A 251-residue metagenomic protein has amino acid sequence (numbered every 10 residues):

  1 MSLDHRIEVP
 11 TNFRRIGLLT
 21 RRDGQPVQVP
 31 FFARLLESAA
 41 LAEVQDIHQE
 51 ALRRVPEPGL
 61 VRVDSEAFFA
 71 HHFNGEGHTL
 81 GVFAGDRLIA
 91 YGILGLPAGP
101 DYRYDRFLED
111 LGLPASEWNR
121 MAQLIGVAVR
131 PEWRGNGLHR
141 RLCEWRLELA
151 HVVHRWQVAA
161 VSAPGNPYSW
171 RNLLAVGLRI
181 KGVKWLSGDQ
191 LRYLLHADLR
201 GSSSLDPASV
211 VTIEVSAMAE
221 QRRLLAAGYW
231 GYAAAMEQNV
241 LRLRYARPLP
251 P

Functional and structural regions predicted by a protein language model:
M1-Q25, L174, I180-P251: Intrinsically disordered, low-complexity, positively biased terminal segments
N12-A67, F73-A84, L88-I89, D206-E214: Short amphipathic alpha-helix that is part of the acyltransferase structural core
G77-G81, Y91-I93, G126, R192 (+1 more regions): Short hydrophobic/aromatic beta-strand element in the GNAT-like acyltransferase core that lines or flanks the acyl-donor
I89-G126: Conserved acyl-donor/pantetheine-binding loop and adjacent beta-alpha core of acyl/acetyltransferases and related
G126-V129, G135-A150, A175: Conserved acetyl-CoA-binding loop-helix of GNAT-fold acetyltransferases
R146, A159-W170, I213-V215: Conserved beta-strand-loop-alpha-helix junction that forms the acyl-donor binding cleft
A150-P164, Q190-L191: Conserved GNAT acetyl-CoA-binding A-motif
V152-H154, P164-K184: Conserved active-site alpha-helix within GNAT-family acetyltransferase domains
